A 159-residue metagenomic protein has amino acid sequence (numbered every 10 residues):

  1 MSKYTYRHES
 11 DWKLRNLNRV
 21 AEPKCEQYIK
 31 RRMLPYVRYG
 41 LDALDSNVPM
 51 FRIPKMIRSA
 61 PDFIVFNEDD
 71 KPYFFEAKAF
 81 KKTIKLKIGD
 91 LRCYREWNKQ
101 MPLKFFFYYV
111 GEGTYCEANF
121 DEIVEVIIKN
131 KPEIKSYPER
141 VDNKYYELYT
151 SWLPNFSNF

Functional and structural regions predicted by a protein language model:
M1-E9, K13, V20-R31, P35 (+6 more regions): Non-catalytic C-terminal interaction segments of nucleic acid-processing enzymes
R15-N16, K85: Residue-level marker of alpha-helix boundaries and capping positions
I29, P61-K81: Conserved catalytic cores of phosphodiester-cleaving nucleases, focusing on short active-site segments
R38: Structured soluble/peripheral alpha/beta segments that form catalytic or ligand/cofactor-binding pockets
K55-R58: A short catalytic or substrate-binding loop motif that flags glycine-/basic-rich loops and adjacent residues that bind
E76-K78, Y108-G111: Short His-Asn-centered micro-motif
A79-M101: Mg2+/Mn2+-dependent nuclease catalytic core
